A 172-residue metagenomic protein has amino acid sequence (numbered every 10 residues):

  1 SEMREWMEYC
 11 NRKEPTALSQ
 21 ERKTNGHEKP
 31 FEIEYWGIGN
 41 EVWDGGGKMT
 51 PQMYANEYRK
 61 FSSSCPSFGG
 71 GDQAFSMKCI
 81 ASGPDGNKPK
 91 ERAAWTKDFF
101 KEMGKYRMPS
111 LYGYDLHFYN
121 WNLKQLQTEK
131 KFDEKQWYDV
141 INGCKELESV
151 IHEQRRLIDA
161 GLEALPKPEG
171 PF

Functional and structural regions predicted by a protein language model:
S1-E14, R107-P109, R155-I158: Carboxylate/His-rich catalytic cores and anion/metal-binding grooves
E2-E5, K29, K60, E153: Well-ordered alpha-helical segments embedded in enzymatic catalytic cores
R12-F31, A160-P168: Short mixed-charge
E21, G46, Y138-D139: Residue-level detector of alpha-helix boundaries and kinks
D44-T50: A generic structural signal for short coil/turn motifs at secondary-structure boundaries
P51-F172: Noncatalytic carbohydrate-binding groove/subsite architecture in carbohydrate-active enzymes
